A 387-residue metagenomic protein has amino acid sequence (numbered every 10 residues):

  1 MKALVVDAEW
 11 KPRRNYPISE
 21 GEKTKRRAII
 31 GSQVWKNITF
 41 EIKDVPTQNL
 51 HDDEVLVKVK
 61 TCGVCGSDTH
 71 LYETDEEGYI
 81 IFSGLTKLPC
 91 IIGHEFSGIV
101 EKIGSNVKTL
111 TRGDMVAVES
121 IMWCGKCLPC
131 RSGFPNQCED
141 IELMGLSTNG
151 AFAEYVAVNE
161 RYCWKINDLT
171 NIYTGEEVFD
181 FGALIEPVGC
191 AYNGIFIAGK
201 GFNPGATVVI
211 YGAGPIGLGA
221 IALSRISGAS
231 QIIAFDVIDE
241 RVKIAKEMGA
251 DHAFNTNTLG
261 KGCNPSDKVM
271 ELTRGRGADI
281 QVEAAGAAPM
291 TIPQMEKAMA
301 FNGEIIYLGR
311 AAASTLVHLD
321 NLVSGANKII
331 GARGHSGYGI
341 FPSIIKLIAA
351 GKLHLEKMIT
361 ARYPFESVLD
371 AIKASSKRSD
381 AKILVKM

Functional and structural regions predicted by a protein language model:
M1-V6, K11-E20, P204, D236 (+7 more regions): C-terminal capping/lid region of NAD(P)-dependent oxidoreductase domains
P17-I18, K268, V282, P293-K297 (+2 more regions): C-terminal hydrophobic helical "lid"/dimerization subdomain of Rossmann-like NAD(P)H-dependent oxidoreductases
T24-R27, W35-I38, C65, E77-F82 (+1 more regions): Cysteine-cluster motifs in flexible loop/terminal segments that predominantly coordinate metals
T39, P46-G63, E77-L128, L169-T170: Glycine-rich beta-strand-centered segment in the early N-terminal region that forms part of a ligand/cofactor-binding
T61, E119, V282-A284, M387: Short, well-ordered coil/turn residues at beta-beta hairpins and beta-strand->alpha-helix junctions within
T174-L259: Mid-domain Rossmann-like dinucleotide-binding core that forms the NAD(H)/NADP(H) cofactor-binding site
G199-P204, S227, K243, E247-K328 (+1 more regions): Glycine-rich cofactor phosphate-binding loops and adjacent beta1-alpha1 units of small-molecule cofactor enzyme domains
